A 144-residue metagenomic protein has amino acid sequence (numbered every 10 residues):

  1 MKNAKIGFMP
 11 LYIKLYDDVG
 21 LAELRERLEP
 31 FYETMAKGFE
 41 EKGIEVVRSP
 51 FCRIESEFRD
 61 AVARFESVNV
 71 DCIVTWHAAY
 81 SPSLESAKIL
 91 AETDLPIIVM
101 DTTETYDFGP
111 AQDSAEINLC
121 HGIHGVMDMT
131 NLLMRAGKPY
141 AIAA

Functional and structural regions predicted by a protein language model:
M1-A144: Metallocofactor- and cofactor-centric catalytic cores in central/energy metabolism, strongly enriched
